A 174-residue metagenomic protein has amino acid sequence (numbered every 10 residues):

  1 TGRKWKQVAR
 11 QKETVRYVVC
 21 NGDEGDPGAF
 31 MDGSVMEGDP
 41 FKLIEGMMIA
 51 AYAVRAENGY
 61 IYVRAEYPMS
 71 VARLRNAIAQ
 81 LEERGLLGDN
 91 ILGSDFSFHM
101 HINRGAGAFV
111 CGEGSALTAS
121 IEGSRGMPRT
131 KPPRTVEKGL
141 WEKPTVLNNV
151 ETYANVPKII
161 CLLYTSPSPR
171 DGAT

Functional and structural regions predicted by a protein language model:
T1-R16: N-terminal glycine-rich phosphate/pyrophosphate-binding loops that anchor nucleotide-derived ligands and cofactors
T1-W5, G107-T118: Conserved phosphate/anionic-ligand binding catalytic regions in large, soluble enzymes, centered on
C20-D32: Gly-rich Lys/Arg/Thr-decorated short loops/hinges at beta-loop-alpha junctions or inter-strand turns that position
P40-Y52: Histidine-anchored nucleotide/phosphate-binding helix
N58-V71, R75, A106: Conserved short loop/turn motifs at secondary-structure junctions
R73-G107: A glycine-rich helix N-cap at a beta->alpha junction
L117-T152: Polar, glycine-rich mid-to-C-terminal structural blocks that act as macromolecule-binding/assembly scaffolds
Y164-P169: Conserved small/polar residues in nucleotide/adenosyl-binding loops
